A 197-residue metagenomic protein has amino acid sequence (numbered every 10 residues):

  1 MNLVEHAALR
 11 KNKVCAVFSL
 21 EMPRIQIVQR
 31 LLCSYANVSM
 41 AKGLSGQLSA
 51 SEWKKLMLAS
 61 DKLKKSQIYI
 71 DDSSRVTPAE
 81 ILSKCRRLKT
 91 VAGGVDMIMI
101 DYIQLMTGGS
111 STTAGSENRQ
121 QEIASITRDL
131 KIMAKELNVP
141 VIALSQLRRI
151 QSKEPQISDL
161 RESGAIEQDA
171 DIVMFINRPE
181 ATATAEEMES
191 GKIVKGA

Functional and structural regions predicted by a protein language model:
N2, H6-G94, G108: Cytosolic-facing regulatory segments adjacent to core modules
M22-I25, S34, S74-T77, I103-M106 (+3 more regions): Conserved nucleotide-binding/hydrolysis micro-motifs of P-loop NTPases
V28, L82, G109-S111, S152-P155 (+1 more regions): Short, well-ordered secondary-structure micro-motifs
S39-L44, G115, P155-S158, E187: Short beta-alpha connecting loops at secondary-structure transitions that line or flank enzyme active sites
D72-K84, S116-A124, K153: Active-site glycine- and acidic-residue-rich loops that bind and position anionic ligands or nucleotide-like cofactors
R87, V95-A143: Helical hairpin unit composed of two closely spaced alpha helices linked by a short loop
Q121-A197: Phosphate-binding/switch region of NTP-binding enzymes
